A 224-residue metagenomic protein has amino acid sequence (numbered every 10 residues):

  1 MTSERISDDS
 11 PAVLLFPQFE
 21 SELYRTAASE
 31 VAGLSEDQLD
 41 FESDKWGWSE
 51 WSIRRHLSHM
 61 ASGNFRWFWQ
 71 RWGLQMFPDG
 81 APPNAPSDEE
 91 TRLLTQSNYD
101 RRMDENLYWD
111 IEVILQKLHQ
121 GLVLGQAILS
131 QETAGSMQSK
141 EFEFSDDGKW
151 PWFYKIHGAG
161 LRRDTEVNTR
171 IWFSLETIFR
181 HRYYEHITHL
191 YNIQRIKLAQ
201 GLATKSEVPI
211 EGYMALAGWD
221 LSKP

Functional and structural regions predicted by a protein language model:
M1-Q18, S62-S136, A199-P224: Short, helix-capping/interhelical loops that line the mouth of catalytic, cofactor-, or ligand-binding pockets
L14, W51, R55, W109 (+2 more regions): Positions in alpha-helical segments
L15-L23, W48, K117, R170 (+2 more regions): Short, contiguous, pocket-lining structural segments that sit at or immediately flank catalytic/ligand-binding sites
S21, R25, S58-A61, Q116-H119 (+2 more regions): Generic structural signal for well-ordered, non-transmembrane alpha-helical segments in soluble/cytosolic regions
R25-R54, W69-N84, R101-R102, I128-S174: Helix-loop segments that flank and shape redox-cofactor active sites
T26, L124, L175-I178, N192: Short, hydrophobic/aromatic alpha-helical segments in well-folded domains
W51-F65: Extended cationic-aromatic binding surfaces that line active-site or macromolecule-binding grooves and engage
T177-G201: A hydrophobic membrane-anchoring alpha-helix module
